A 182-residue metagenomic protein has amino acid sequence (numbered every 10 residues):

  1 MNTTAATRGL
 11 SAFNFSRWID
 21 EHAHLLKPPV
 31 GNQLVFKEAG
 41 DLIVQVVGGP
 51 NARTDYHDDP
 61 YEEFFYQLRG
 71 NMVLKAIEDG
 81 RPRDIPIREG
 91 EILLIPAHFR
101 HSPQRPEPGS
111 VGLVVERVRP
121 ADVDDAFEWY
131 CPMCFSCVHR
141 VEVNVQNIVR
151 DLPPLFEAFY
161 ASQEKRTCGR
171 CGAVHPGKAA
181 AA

Functional and structural regions predicted by a protein language model:
M1-G48, A52-D55, L152-A182: A short, N-terminal "cap"/entry segment at the start of jelly-roll beta-barrel domains of the cupin/DSBH fold
V44, D55-H57, E62-Q67, D84-I85 (+2 more regions): His/acidic/aromatic-lined binding-pocket segments of jelly-roll/cupin-type domains and related regulatory beta-sandwich
V47, D58-E78, G112, E116-R117: Short, conserved beta-strand element in jelly-roll/cupin
V47, P86-E107, E116: Conserved metal-binding segment of the jelly-roll/cupin
G70, P132-F135, C171: Short Cys/His-rich metal-coordination motifs, predominantly Zn2+-binding knuckles/fingers
P82, E107, A126, S162-Q163: Flanking scaffold residues of small Cys/His-coordinated metal-binding clusters
E107-A126: A short hydrophobic beta-strand segment most commonly corresponding to one strand of the jelly-roll/cupin
R140-V143, G177-K178: Short, non-ligating residues that shape and space the ligands of small metal-coordination modules and catalytic
